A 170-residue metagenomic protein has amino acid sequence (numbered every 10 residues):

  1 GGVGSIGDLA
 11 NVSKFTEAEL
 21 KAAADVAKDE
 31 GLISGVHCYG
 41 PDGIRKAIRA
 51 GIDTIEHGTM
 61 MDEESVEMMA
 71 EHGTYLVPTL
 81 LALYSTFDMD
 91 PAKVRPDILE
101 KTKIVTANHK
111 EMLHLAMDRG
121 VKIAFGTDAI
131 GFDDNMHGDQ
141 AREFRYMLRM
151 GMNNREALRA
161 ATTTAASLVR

Functional and structural regions predicted by a protein language model:
G2, A82-S85, K122, S167: Active-site/binding-pocket entry motifs
G2-L76, A92-K93, K103-I123: Histidine/acidic residue-rich metal-binding segments in metalloenzymes
G2-V3, P41-D42, L83-Y84, G131-D134: Short, small-residue-enriched loops and turns at beta-alpha junctions that line or gate enzyme active sites
D29-I33, V94-D97, A107-R170: His/Asp/Glu-enriched, well-ordered alpha-helical/loop segment that forms or immediately abuts the divalent-metal
A47, T86-D88, D134-M136: Short glycine-/acidic-enriched loop or helix-start segments at secondary-structure transitions that form or flank
T59, L80-L81, T127-A129: Short secondary-structure boundary segments
S65, F87, T162-A165: Residue-level signal for alpha-helical context at structural boundaries
T79, L83-K101: Active-site loop ensemble at the mouth of alpha/beta enzyme cores that anchors a bound cofactor
